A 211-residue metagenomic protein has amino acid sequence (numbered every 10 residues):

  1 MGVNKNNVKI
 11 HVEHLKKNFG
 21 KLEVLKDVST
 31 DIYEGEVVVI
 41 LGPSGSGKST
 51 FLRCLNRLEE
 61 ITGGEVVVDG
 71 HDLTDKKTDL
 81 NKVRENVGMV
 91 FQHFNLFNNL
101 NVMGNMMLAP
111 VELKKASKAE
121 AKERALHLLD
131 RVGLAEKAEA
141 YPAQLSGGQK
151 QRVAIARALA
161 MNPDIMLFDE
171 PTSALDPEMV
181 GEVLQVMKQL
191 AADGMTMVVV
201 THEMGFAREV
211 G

Functional and structural regions predicted by a protein language model:
K5-G211: ABC family nucleotide-binding domain
